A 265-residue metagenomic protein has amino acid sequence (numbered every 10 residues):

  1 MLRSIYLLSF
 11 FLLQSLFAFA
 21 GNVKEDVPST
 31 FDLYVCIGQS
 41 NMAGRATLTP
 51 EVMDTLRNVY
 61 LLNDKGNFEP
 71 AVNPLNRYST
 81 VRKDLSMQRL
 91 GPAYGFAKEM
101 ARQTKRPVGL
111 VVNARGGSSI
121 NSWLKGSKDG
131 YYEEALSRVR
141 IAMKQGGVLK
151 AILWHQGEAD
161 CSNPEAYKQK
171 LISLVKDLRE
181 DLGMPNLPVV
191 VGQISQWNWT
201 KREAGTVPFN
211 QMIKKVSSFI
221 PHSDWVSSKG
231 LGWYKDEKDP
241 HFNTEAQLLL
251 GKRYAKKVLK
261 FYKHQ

Functional and structural regions predicted by a protein language model:
M1-V23: Bacterial Sec-dependent N-terminal signal peptides
G21-Q265: Cell-envelope and extracellular/periplasmic
